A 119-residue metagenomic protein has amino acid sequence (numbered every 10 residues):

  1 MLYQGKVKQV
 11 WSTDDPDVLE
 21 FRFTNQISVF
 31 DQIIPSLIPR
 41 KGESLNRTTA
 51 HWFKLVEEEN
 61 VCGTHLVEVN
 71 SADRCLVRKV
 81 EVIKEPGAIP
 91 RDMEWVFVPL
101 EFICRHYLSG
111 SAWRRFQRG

Functional and structural regions predicted by a protein language model:
M1-G119: Active-site loop/lid in soluble adenylation, ligation, and acyl-transfer enzymes
